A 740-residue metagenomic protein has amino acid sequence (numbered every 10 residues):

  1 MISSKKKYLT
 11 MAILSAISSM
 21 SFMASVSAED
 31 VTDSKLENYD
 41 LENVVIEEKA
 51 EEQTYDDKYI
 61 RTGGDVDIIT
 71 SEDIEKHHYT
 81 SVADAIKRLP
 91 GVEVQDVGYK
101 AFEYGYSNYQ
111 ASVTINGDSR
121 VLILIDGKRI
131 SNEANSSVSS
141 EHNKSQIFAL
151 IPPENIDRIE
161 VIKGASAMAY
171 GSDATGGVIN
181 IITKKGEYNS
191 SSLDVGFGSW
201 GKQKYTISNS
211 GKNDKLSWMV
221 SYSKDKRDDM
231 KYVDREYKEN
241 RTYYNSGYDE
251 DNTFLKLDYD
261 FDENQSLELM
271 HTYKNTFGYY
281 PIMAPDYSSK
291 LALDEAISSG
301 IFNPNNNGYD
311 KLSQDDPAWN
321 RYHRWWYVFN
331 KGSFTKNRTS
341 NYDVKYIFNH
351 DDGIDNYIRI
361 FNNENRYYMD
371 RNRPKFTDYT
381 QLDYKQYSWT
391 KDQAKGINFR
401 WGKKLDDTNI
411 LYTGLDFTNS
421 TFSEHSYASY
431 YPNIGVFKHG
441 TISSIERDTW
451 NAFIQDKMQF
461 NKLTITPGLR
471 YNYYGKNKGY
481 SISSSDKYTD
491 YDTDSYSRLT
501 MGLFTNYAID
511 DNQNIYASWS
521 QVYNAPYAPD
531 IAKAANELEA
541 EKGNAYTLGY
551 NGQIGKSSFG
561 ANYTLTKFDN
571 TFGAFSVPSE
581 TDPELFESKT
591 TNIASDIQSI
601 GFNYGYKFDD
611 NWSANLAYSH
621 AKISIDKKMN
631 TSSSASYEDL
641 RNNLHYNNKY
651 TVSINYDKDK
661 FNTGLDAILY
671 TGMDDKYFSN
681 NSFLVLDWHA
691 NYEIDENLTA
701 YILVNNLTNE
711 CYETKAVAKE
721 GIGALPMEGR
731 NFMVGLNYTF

Functional and structural regions predicted by a protein language model:
K7-M11, A28-E29, S210, T253 (+7 more regions): Conserved C-terminal beta-signal and adjacent last beta-strands/turns of outer-membrane beta-barrel proteins
K58, A83-N132: Extracytoplasmic beta-strand/coil segments of soluble accessory domains associated with Gram-negative outer-membrane
S112, K128-K163: Short acidic/polar hinge/loop motifs at secondary-structure boundaries that mediate gating or recognition
I147-S190, T739: A beta-strand signature from Gram-negative outer-membrane beta-barrel systems, especially the internal plug domain
Y188, G196, K212-F334: Periplasmic-side early beta-strands and strand-to-turn transitions of outer-membrane beta-barrels
D262, D392, K404-T418, G440-F568 (+4 more regions): Structural signature of Gram-negative outer-membrane beta-barrels, strongest in the C-terminal barrel of TonB-dependent
G353-R373, A508, N514-V522, E539-I600 (+2 more regions): Membrane-embedded beta-barrel scaffold of Gram-negative outer-membrane proteins
D407-L411, Q459-I465, Y474, T564-K567 (+3 more regions): Gram-negative outer-membrane beta-barrel transporters
